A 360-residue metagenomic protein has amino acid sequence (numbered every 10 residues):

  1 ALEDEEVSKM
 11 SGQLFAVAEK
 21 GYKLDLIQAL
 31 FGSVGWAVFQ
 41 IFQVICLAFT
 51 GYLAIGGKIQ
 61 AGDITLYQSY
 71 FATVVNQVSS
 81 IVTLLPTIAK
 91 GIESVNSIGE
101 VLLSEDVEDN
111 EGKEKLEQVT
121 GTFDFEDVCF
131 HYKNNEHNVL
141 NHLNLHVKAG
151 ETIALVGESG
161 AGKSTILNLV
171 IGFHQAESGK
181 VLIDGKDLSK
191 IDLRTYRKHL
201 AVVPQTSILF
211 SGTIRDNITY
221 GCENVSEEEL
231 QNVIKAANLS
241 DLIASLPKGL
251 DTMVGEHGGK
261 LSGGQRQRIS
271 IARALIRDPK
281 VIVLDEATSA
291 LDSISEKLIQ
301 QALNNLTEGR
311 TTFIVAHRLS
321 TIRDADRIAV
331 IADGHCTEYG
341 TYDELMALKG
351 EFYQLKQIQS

Functional and structural regions predicted by a protein language model:
A1-I45, T87-K90, C129-H131, N135: An intracellular "coupling" helix at the cytosolic face of ABC transporter transmembrane type-1 domains
L2, L26, V74-V101: Cytosolic ends of transmembrane helices, especially the final helix of ABC transmembrane type-1 domains
M10, I98, F125-D127: Conserved catalytic Walker-motif region of ABC-type ATPase nucleotide-binding domains
Q28-F42, F49, A61-P86: Hydrophobic alpha-helical segments in the permease module
A48-Y52, N96, E286: Transmembrane alpha-helix boundary and packing residues in multipass membrane permease domains and related
I55-A61: Short extramembrane helix-to-coil loop segments that connect adjacent transmembrane helices in Major
N110, L116-S360: ABC-type nucleotide-binding domain
